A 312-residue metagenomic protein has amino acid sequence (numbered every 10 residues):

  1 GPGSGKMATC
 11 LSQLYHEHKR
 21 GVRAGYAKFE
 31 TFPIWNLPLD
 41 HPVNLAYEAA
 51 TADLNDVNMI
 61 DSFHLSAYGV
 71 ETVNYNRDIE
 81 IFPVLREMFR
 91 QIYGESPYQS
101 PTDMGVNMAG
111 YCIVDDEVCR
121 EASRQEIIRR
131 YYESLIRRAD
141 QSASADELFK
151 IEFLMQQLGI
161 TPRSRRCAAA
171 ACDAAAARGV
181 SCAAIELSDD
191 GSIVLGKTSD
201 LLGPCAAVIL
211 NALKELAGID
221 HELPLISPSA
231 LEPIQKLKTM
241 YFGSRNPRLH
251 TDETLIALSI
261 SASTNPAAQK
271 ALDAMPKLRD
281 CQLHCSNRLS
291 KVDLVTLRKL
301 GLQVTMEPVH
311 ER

Functional and structural regions predicted by a protein language model:
G1-Y15: Walker A (P-loop) phosphate-binding motif
P2-S4, I234-L237, L255, K291: Short acidic, S/G/P-rich loop/turn micro-motifs used as interaction or catalytic elements
S12-R165, A170-A174, V180-S181, S188-D189 (+2 more regions): Flexible phosphate-sensing "switch/lid" loops adjacent to ATP/NTP-binding sites across phosphate-transfer
A176-A177, G218: Secondary-structure boundary motif
S192-I193: Hydrophobic "anchor" residues
D200-A217: A short, polar/charged loop-to-alpha-helix boundary motif
E215-P247: Short HxH-centered metal-ligating active-site micro-motif
